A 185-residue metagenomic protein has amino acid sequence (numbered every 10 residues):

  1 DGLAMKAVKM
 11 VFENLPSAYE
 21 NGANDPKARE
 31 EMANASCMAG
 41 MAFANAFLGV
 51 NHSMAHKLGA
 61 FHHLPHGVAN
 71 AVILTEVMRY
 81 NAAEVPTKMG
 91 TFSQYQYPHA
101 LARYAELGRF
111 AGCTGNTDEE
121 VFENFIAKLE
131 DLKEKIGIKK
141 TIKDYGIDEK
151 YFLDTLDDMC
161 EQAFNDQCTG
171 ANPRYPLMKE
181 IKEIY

Functional and structural regions predicted by a protein language model:
D1-A46: Carboxylate- and glycine-rich phosphate/diphosphate-binding segment that chelates Mg2+/Mn2+
D1-K9, L48, V68, P98-L101 (+2 more regions): Alpha-helix N-cap/helix-start motif at coil-to-helix transitions, marked by capping-box chemistry
D1-L3, K27, E120, K143-G146 (+1 more regions): Short coil/turn segments at secondary-structure boundaries
A4-A7, M32-G40, M54, L74-M78 (+4 more regions): Short alpha-helical scaffolding segments that buttress acidic/His motifs in well-ordered protein cores
E20, A42-L48, T87, N116 (+3 more regions): Intrinsically disordered or highly flexible coil/loop and linker segments, enriched in small and charged/polar residues
C37-N70, N165-A171: Glycine-rich phosphate/pyrophosphate-binding beta-alpha loops
F61-L64, V68-Y151: Gly/Pro-rich interdomain helix-loop hinge
E149-Y185: Short, amphipathic C-terminal "tail helix"
